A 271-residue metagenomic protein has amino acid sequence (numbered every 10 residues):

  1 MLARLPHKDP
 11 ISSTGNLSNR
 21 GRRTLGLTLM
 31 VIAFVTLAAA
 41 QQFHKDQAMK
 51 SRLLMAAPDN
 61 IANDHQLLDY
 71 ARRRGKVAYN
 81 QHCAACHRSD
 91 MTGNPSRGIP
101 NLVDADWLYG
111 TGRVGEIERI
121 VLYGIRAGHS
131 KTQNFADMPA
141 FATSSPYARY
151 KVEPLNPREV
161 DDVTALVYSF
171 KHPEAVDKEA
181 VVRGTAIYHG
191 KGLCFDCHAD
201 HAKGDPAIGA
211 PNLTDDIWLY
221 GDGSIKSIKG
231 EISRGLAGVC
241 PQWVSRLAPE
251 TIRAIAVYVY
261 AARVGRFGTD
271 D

Functional and structural regions predicted by a protein language model:
M1-D69, D271: N-terminal export/targeting leaders of redox proteins
H44-A71, A84-A85, S89-A105, P157-E179 (+1 more regions): His/Cys-centered metal/cofactor-coordination and adjacent catalytic loops
L68-T92, V176-K203, K229, R234: Sequence/structural segment immediately N-terminal to covalent heme-attachment motifs in c-type and related
A78, S96, A127, I187 (+1 more regions): Short, flexible micro-motifs
D90, N94, I125, H129-T132 (+6 more regions): Short amphipathic alpha-helical interaction/hinge segments
V103-V167, D205-I208, N212-V264: Extracytoplasmic electron-transfer domains, predominantly the class I c-type cytochrome c fold
N134-F141, D177-G184, A207, T269-D271: Short, tandemly repeated low-complexity microdomains enriched for cysteine and small residues
